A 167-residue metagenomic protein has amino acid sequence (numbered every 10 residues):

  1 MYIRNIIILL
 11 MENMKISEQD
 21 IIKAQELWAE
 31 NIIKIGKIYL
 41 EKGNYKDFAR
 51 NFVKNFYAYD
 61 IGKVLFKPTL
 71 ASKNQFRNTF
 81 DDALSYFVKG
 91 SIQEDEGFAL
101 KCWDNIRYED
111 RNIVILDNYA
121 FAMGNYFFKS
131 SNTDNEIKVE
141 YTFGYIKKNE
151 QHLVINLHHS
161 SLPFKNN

Functional and structural regions predicted by a protein language model:
I3-G62: Short, low-complexity N-terminal intrinsically disordered segments enriched in polar/charged residues
I16, D20, W103-N105, V154-I155: A broad structural signal for short, well-ordered beta-strand segments within beta-sheet-rich domains
S17-E18, F76-R77, Q93, N135-E136: Alpha-helical interaction segments
I32, Y126-F128, H159: Short beta-strand segments enriched in hydrophobic/aromatic residues within well-folded beta-rich domains
Y39-R111: A solvent-exposed, acidic/Ser-Thr-rich amphipathic alpha-helical stretch
Q93-N132, V139: Acidic, glycine-rich flexible loop segments
I115-M123, N132-N167: Short beta-strand edge/turn micro-motifs at domain boundaries
